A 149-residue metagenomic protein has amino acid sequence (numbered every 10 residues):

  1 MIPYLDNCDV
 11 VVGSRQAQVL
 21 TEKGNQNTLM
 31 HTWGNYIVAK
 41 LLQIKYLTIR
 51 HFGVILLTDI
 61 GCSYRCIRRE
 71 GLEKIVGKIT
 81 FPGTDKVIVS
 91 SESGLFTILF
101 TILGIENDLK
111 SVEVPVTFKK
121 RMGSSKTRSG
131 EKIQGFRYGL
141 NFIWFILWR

Functional and structural regions predicted by a protein language model:
M1-T84, M122-I133, R137, I143: Acceptor/aglycone-binding surface of glycosyltransferases and processive sugar-polymer synthases
H31, R65, S93-G94, V112: Residues that recognize and position ribonucleotide moieties
Y46, L57, E106-N107, W148: Non-catalytic alpha-helical coupling and interface elements of nucleotide-dependent molecular machines and regulators
I55-L56, S91-S93: Short Gly/Pro-enriched turn/cap motifs at secondary-structure boundaries
K78, E92, I98-K119: Catalytic donor-sugar/metal-binding loop of nucleotide-sugar-dependent glycosyltransferases
K86-V89: A short helix-loop-helix "switch/interaction" segment in the helical subdomain of ASCE P-loop NTPases
N141-R149: C-terminal, non-catalytic tails of nucleotide-sugar-dependent glycosyltransferases
